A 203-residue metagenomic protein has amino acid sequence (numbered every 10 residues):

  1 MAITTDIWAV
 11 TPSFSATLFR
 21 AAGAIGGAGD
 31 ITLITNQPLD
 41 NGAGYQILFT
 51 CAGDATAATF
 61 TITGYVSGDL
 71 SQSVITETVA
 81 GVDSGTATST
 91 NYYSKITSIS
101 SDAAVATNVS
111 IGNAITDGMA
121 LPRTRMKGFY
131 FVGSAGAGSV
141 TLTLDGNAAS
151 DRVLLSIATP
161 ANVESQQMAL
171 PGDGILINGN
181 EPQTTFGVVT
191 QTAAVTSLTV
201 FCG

Functional and structural regions predicted by a protein language model:
M1-G203: Surface-exposed, low-hydrophobicity beta-strand/loop segments enriched in small/polar/acidic residues
